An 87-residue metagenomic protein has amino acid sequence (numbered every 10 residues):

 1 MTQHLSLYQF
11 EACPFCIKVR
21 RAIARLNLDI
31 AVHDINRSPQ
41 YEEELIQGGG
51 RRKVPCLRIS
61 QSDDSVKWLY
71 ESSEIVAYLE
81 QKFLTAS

Functional and structural regions predicted by a protein language model:
M1-E11, I17-S87: GST-like domain detector, emphasizing the conserved glutathione-binding G-site in the N-terminal thioredoxin-like
